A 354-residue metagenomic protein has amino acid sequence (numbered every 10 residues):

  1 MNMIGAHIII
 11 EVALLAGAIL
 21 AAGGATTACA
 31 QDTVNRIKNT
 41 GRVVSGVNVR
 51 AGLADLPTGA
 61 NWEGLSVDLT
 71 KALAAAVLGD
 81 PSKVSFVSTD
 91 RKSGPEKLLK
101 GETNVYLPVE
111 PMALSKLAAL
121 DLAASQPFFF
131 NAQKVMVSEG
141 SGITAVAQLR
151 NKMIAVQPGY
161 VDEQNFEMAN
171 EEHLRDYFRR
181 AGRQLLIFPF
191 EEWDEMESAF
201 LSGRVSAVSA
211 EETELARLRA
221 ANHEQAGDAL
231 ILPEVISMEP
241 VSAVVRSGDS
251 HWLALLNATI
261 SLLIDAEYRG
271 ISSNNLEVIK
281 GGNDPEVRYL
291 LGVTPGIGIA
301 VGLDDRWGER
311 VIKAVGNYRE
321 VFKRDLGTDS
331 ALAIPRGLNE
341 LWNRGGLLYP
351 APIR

Functional and structural regions predicted by a protein language model:
I10-G24: Bacterial N-terminal signal peptides
A30-P108, G302-L303, Y318, L341 (+1 more regions): Extracytoplasmic small-molecule ligand-binding "clamshell" domains of the periplasmic binding protein/Venus flytrap
V43-V44, K100-P108, M153-I154, L201-A210: Alpha-to-beta junction loops
V44-G52, A60-V77, P111-M112, N131-E191 (+1 more regions): Bilobed "Venus flytrap"/periplasmic-binding protein-like clamshell domains and structurally analogous long
G64-K71, A75-V77, V137-I143, A147-V161 (+3 more regions): Extended ligand-binding regions for polar small-molecule ligands
K71, A75, G79, K83-Q148 (+3 more regions): Acidic, polar ligand-binding/catalytic clefts
V84-E96, Q184-S198: Short helix-initiation/N-cap motifs at beta->coil->alpha
I297-R354: C-terminal functional modules
